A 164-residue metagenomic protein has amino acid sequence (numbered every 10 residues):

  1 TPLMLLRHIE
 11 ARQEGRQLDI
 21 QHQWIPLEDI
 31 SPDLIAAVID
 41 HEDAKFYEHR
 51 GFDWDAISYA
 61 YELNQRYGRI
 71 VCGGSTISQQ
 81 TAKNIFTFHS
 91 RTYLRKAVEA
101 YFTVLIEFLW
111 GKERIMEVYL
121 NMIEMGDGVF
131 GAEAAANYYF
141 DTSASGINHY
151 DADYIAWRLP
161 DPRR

Functional and structural regions predicted by a protein language model:
T1-R164: Juxtamembrane regions of bacterial inner-membrane/periplasmic proteins, predominantly the peptidoglycan biogenesis
